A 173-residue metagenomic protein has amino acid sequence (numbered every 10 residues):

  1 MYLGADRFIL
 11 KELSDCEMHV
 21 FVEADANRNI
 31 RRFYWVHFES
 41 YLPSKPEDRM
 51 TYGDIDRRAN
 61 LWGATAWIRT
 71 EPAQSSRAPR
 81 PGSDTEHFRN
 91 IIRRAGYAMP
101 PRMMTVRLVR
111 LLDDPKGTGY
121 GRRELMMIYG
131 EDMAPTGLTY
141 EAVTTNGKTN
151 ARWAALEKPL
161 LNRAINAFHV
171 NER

Functional and structural regions predicted by a protein language model:
M1-A5: Start-of-domain marker
D6-K148: Conserved polar/disulfide-associated segments of primarily extracytoplasmic proteins
T136-R173: Long, compositionally biased interface segments
